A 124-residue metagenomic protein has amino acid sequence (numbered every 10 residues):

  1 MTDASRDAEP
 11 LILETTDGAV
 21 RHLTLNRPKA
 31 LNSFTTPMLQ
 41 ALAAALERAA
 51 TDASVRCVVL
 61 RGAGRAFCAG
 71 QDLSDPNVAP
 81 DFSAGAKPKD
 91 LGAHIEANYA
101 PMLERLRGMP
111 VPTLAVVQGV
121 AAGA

Functional and structural regions predicted by a protein language model:
M1-A63: Conserved CoA-thioester-binding segment of acyl-CoA-metabolizing enzymes
N26, N32, G64, G70-D72 (+2 more regions): Conserved phosphate-binding and hydrolysis motifs of nucleotide-dependent enzymes
A30-L31, A86-P88, V111-T113: A short, structure-level motif marking secondary-structure boundaries and short turns
G62-R105: Glycine- (often His-adjacent) and acidic-residue-rich active-site loop that binds/positions the CoA thioester
A100-A124: Glycine-rich beta-to-alpha active-site loop
